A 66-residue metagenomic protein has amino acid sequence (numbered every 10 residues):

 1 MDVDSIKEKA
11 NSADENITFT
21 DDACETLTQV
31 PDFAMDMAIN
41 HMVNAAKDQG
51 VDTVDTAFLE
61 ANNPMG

Functional and structural regions predicted by a protein language model:
M1-G66: Non-catalytic accessory segments flanking P-loop/AAA+ NTPase cores
